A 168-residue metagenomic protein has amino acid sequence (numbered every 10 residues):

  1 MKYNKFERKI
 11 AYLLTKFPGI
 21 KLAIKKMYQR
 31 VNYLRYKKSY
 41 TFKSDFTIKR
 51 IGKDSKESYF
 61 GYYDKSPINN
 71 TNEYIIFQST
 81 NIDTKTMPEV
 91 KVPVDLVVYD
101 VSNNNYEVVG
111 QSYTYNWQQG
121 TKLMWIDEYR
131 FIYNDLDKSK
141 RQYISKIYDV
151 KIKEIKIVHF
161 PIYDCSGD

Functional and structural regions predicted by a protein language model:
M1-D168: Sequence signature of WD/YWTD-type beta-propeller architectures
